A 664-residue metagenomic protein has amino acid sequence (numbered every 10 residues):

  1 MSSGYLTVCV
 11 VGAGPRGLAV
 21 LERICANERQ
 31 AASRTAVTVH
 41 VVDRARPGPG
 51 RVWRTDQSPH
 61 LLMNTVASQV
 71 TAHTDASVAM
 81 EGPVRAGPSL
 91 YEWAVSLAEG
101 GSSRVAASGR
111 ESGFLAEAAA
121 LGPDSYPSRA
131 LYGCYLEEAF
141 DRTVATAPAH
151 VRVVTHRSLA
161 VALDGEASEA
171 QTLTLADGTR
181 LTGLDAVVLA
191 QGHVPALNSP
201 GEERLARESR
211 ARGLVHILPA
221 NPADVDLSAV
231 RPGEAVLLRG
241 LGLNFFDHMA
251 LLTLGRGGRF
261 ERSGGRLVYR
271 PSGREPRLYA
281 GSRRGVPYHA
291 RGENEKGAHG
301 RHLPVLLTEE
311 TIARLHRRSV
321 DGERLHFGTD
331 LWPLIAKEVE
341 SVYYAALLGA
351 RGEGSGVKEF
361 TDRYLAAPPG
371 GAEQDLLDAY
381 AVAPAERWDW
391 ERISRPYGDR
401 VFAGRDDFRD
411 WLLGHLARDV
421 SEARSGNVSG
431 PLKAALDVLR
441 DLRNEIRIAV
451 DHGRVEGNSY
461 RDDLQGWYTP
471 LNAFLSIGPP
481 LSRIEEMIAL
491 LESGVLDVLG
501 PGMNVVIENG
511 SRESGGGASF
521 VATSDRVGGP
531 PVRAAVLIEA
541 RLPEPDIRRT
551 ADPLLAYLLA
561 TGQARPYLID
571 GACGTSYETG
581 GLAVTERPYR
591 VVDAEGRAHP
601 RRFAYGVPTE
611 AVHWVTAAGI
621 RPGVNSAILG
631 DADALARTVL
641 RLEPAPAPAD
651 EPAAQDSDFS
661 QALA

Functional and structural regions predicted by a protein language model:
M1-Q57, A106-R110, L115-E643, D650 (+1 more regions): Flavin (primarily FAD) cofactor-binding/catalytic cores of flavoenzymes
P47-L115, H599: Redox-cofactor-proximal catalytic regions of oxidoreductases
